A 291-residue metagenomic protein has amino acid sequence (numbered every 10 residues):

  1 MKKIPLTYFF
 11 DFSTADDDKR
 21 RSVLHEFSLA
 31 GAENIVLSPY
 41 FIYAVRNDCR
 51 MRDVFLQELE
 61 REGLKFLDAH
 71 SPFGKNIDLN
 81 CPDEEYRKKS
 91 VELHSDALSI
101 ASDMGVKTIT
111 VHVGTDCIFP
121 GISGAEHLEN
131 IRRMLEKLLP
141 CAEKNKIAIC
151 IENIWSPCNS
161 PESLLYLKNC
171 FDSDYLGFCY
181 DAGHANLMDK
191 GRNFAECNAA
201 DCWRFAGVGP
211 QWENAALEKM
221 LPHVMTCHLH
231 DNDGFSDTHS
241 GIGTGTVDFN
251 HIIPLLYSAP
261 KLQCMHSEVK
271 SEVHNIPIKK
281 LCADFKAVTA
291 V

Functional and structural regions predicted by a protein language model:
M1-V106, E136, S173, G177 (+2 more regions): N-terminal pre-domain/capping segments
L6-F12, L37-F41, D68-F73, V111-V113 (+4 more regions): A cross-domain feature marking catalytic cores of carbohydrate-active enzymes and several ubiquitous metabolic/repair
F10-K19, S38-R52, D78-L79, D116-G121 (+5 more regions): Acidic-and-aromatic substrate-binding clefts and catalytic sites of carbohydrate-active enzymes
D18-V23, E58-R61, L79-Y180, L187: Active-site acidic/histidine proton-transfer and metal-coordination neighborhood in alpha/beta enzyme cores
I35, E126, L135-T246: Acidic/histidine-rich catalytic cores of soluble enzymes
C49-G63, I131-C141, A215-K219, H251-L256: Catalytic-core regions built around general acid/base machinery
G245, N250-I252, A259, Q263-M265: H/E-rich (His + Asp/Glu) clusters that bind or coordinate divalent metals
